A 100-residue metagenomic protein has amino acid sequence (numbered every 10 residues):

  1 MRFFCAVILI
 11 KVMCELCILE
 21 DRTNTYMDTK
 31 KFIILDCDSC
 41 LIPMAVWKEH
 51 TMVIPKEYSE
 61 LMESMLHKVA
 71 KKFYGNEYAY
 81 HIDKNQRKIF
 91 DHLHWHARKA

Functional and structural regions predicted by a protein language model:
R2-A100: HIT superfamily nucleotide-processing domains
